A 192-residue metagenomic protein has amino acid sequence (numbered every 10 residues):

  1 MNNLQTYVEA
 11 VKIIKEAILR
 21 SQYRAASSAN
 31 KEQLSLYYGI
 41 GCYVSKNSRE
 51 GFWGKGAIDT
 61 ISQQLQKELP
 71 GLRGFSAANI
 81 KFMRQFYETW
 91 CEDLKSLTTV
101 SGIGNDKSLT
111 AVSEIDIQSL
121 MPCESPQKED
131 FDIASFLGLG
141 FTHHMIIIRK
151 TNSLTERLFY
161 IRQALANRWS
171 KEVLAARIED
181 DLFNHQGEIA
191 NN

Functional and structural regions predicted by a protein language model:
M1-N192: Basic, low-complexity intrinsically disordered segments
